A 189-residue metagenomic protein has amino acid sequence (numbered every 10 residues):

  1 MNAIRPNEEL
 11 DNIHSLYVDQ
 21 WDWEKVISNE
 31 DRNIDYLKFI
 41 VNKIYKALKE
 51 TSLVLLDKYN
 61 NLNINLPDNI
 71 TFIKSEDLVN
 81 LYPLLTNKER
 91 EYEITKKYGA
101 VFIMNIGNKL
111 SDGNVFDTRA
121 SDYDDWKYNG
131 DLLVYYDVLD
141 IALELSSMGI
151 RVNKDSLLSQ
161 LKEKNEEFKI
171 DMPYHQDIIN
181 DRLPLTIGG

Functional and structural regions predicted by a protein language model:
M1-D19, W126-Y128: Conserved alpha/beta core surface patches that mediate binding of polyanionic ligands
R5-P6, S28-E30, G107-K109: Short acidic/polar capping segments at secondary-structure boundaries
Y17, D31, D35-K38, F168 (+1 more regions): Conserved structured core elements
D22-N33: A generic structural motif
D35-S52: Long, well-ordered alpha-helical scaffolding segments within enzyme catalytic domains, especially pronounced
A47-E50, V54, E163, N180: A structural signal for alpha-helix termini and helix-coil/disorder junctions
K49-L85: Alpha-helical scaffold segments that mediate packing/assembly in large oligomeric complexes
K74-G189: A translation/RNA-centric and nucleic-acid-associated enzymatic feature enriched in Class II aminoacyl-tRNA synthetases
